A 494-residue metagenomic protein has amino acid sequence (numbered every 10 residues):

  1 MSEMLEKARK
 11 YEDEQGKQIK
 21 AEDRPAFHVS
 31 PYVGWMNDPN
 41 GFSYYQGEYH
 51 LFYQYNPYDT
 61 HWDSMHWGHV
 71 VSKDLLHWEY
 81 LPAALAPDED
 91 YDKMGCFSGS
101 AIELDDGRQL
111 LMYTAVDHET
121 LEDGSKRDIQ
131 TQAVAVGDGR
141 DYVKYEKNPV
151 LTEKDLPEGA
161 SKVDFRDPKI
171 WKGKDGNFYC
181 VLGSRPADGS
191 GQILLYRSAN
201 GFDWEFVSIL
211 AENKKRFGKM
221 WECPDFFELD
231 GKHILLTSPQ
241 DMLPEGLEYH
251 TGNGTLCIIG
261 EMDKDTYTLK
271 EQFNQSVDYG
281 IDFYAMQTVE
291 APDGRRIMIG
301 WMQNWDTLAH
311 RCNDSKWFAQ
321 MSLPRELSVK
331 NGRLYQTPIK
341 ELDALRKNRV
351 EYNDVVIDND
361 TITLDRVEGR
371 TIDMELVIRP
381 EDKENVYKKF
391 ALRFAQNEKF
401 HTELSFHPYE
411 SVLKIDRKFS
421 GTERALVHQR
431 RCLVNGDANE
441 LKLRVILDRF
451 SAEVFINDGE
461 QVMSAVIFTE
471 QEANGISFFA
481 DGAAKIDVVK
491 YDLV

Functional and structural regions predicted by a protein language model:
M1-D167, K172-F217, D230-Y279, M302-Y352 (+2 more regions): Beta-rich carbohydrate-recognition and catalytic domains
R9-Q15, L256-V494: Beta-rich accessory regions
